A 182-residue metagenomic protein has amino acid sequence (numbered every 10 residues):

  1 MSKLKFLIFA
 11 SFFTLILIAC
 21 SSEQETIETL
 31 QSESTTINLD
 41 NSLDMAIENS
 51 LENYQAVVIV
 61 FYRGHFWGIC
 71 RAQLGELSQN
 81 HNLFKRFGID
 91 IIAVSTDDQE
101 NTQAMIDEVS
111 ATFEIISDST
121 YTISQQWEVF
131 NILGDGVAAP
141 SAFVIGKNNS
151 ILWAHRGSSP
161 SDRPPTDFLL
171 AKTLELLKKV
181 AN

Functional and structural regions predicted by a protein language model:
M1-I8: Bacterial N-terminal signal peptides that target proteins for export
I16-A19: C-terminal motif of bacterial Sec signal peptides marking the signal peptidase cleavage site
S21-E23: Bacterial signal peptide processing site
T36-V57: A short beta-strand-turn-helix
S50-L77: Short active-site neighborhood of thiol/selenol oxidoreductases, capturing the structured segment around
A72-A111, T122-S124: Structural microenvironment flanking redox-active thiols in thiol-disulfide oxidoreductases
T112-F113, N131-F143: Structural micro-motif
A139-N182: Thiol-/selenol-based redox modules, centered on thioredoxin-like and closely related oxidoreductase domains
